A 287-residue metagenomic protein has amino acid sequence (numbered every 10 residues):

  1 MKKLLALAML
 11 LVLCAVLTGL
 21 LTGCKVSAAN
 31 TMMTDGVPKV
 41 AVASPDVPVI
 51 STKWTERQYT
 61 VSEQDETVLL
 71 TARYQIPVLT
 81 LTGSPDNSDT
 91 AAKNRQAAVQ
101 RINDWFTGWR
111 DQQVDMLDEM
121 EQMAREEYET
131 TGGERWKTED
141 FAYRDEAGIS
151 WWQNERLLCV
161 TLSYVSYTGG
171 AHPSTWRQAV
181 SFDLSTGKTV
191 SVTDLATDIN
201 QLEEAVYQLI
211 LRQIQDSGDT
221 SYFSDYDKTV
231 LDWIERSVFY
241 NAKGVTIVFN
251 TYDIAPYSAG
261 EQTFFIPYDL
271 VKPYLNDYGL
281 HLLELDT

Functional and structural regions predicted by a protein language model:
M1-A6: Positively charged n-region of N-terminal signal peptides that target proteins for export
L7-L13: Sec-dependent N-terminal signal peptides
G19-G23: C-terminal motif of bacterial Sec signal peptides marking the signal peptidase cleavage site
C24-T287: Compositionally biased intrinsically disordered regions enriched in Thr/Gly
